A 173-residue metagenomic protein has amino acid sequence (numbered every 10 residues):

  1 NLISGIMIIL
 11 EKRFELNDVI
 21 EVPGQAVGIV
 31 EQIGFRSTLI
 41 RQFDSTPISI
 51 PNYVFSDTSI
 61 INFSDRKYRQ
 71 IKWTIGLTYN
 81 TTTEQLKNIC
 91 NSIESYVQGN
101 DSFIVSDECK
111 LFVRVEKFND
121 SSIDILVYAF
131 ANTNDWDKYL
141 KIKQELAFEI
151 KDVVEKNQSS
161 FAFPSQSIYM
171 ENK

Functional and structural regions predicted by a protein language model:
N1-I9: Membrane-spanning helices that line or support transport/gating and their immediate boundary helices in channels
V22-I29, I33-K173: Structured, soluble regulatory/oligomerization domains located on the cytosolic or IMS-facing side of membrane proteins
